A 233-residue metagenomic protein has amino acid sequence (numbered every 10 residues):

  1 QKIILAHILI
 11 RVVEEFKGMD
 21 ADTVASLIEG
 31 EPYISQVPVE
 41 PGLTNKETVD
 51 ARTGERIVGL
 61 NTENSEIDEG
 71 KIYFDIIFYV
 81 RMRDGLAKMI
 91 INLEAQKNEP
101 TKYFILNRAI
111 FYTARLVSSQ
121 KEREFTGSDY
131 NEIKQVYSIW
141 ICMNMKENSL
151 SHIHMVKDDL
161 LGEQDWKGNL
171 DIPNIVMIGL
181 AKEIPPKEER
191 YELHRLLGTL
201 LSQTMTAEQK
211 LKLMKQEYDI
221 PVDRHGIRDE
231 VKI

Functional and structural regions predicted by a protein language model:
Q1-I233: Elongated, amphipathic alpha-helical interaction scaffolds
